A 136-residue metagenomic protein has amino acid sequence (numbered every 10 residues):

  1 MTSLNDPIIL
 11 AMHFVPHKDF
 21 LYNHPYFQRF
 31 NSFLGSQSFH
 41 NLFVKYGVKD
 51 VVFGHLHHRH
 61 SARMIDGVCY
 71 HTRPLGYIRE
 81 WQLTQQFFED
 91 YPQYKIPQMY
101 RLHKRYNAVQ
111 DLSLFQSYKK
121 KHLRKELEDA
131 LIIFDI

Functional and structural regions predicted by a protein language model:
M1, V44, I132-I133: Extended active-site neighborhood of metal-dependent phosphoesterases/phosphodiesterases
M1-D19: Short acidic, glycine-rich surface-loop motifs adjacent to enzyme active sites
I8, D66-C69, A130: A generic secondary-structure signal marking the coil-to-beta-strand transition
H17-R101: Conserved beta-sheet core of the metallophosphoesterase superfamily
P92-I136: A short C-terminal boundary segment appended to hydrolase-like catalytic domains
